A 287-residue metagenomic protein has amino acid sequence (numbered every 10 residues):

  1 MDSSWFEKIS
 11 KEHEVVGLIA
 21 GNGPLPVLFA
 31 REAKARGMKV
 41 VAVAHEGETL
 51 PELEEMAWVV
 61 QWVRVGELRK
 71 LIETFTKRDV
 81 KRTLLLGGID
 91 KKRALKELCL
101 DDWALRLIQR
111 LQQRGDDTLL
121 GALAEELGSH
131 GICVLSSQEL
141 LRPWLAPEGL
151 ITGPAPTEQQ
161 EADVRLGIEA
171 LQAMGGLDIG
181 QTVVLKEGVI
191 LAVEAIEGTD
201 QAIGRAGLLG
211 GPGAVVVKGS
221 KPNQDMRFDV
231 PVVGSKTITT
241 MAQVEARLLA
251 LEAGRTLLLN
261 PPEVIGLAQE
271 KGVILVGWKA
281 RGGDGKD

Functional and structural regions predicted by a protein language model:
M1-S4, I19, P26-L28, E125-L135 (+2 more regions): Catalytic domains of riboflavin
D2-H45: N-terminal basic/disordered segments at the start of proteins
K11-V15, R36-K39, A57-W58, R78-K81 (+6 more regions): Short coil/turn connectors at secondary-structure junctions
V15, A33, W62, D117 (+1 more regions): Conserved mixed alpha/beta catalytic, RNA-binding, or beta-rich assembly cores of soluble enzyme, regulatory
L18-A20, A42-V43, T83-L86, D116 (+5 more regions): General beta-strand structural signal in soluble alpha/beta enzymes
N22, G88-K91, V189, K221-P222: Short glycine-rich anion-binding loops that position phosphate/pyrophosphate groups of nucleotides and phosphorylated
H45-V80, E97-R106, G115, Q201-D287: Feature captures the catalytic cores and cofactor-binding loops of soluble hydro-lyases/lyases that act on carboxylate
L68-L141: N-terminal glycine-rich phosphate/adenylate-binding segment common to multiple enzyme folds
